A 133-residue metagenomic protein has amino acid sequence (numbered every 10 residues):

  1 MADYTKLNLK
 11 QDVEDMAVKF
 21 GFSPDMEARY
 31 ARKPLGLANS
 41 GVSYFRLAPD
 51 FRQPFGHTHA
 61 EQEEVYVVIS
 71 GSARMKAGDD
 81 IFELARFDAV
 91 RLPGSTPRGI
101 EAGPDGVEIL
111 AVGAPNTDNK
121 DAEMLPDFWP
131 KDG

Functional and structural regions predicted by a protein language model:
M1-N39, P49, D121-G133: A short, N-terminal "cap"/entry segment at the start of jelly-roll beta-barrel domains of the cupin/DSBH fold
L35-L37, G56-H59: Short loop/turn motifs at secondary-structure junctions and domain boundaries
A38-S40, A48-Q53, S72, I81 (+1 more regions): Short, charged/polar surface micro-motifs in flexible loops or helix N-caps
Y44-A48, T58-M75: Short, conserved beta-strand element in jelly-roll/cupin
F55, M75-K76, L92, R98-P104: Short beta-strand His + acidic residue motifs that chelate non-heme Fe in jelly-roll/DSBH and cupin folds
E61, D80, T96, D105-G106: A generic "binding-loop/recognition-motif" signal
D79-S95: Short acidic-glycine-tyrosine-enriched beta hairpin
G99-G133: Double-stranded beta-helix
